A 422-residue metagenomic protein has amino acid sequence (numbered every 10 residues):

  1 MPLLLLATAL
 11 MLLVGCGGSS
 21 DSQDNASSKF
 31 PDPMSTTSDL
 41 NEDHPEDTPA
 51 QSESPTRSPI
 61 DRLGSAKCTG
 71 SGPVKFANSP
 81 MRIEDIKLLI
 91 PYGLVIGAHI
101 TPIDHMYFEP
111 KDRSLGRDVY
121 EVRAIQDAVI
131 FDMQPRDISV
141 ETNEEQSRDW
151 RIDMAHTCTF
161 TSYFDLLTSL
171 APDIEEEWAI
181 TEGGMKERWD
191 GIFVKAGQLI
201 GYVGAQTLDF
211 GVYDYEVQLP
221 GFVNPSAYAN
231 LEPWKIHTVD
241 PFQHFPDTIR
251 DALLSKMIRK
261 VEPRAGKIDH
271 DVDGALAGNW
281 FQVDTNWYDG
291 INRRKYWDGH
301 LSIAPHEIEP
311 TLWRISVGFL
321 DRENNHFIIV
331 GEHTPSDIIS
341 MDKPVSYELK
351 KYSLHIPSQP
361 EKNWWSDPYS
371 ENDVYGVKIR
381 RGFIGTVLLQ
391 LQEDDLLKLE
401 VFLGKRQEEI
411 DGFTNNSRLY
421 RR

Functional and structural regions predicted by a protein language model:
M1-A7: Sec-dependent signal peptide recognition, specifically the positively charged N-region followed immediately by
V14-G15: C-terminal motif of bacterial Sec signal peptides marking the signal peptidase cleavage site
S20-A50: Short, low-complexity, disordered segments immediately C-terminal to signal peptides in bacterial exported proteins
H44-W150, C158, D190, K195-A196 (+2 more regions): Surface-exposed, glycine-biased beta-strand/turn segments
L115-D118, R123-A124, A155-L199: Short histidine-centered loop motifs in beta-beta connectors
D149-M154, V194-D214: Short hydrophobic beta/alpha edge segments that flank linear recognition/processing sites
Y163-D165, Y215-M257: Short peripheral tails and domain-boundary helices/loops at the edges of structured domains
Y288, E307-R422: Contiguous, well-ordered beta-strand patches that form the walls/edges of small beta-barrel/beta-sandwich domains
